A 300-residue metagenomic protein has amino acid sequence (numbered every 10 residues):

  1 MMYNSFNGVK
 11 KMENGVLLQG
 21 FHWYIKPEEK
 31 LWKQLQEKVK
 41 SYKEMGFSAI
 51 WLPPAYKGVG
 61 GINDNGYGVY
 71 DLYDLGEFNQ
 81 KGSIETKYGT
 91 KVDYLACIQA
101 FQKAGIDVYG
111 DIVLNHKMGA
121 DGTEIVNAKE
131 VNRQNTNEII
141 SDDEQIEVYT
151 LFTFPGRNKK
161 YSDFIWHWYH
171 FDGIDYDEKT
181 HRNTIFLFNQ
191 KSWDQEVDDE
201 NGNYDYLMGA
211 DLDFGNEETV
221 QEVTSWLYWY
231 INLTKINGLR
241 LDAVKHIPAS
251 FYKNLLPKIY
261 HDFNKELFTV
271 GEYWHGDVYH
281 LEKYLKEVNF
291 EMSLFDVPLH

Functional and structural regions predicted by a protein language model:
N4-D107, G122, K160, N203-D205 (+1 more regions): N-terminal structural segment of carbohydrate-active enzymes
N7-G15, E37-K40, D64-Y73, C97-Q102 (+6 more regions): Active-site-proximal helices and loops of the catalytic beta/alpha 8
P54-V59, I112-K129: Aromatic-lined carbohydrate-binding surfaces of glycoside hydrolases
Y56, L114-M118, D194-D198, M208 (+2 more regions): Active-site-proximal loop/turn and secondary-structure-junction residues that shape catalytic pockets, frequently
K129-N203: Core domains of carbohydrate- and sulfate-ester-processing enzymes
F188-T224, Y228-L233, V244: Active-site-adjacent "subsite" loops/lids of carbohydrate-active enzymes
